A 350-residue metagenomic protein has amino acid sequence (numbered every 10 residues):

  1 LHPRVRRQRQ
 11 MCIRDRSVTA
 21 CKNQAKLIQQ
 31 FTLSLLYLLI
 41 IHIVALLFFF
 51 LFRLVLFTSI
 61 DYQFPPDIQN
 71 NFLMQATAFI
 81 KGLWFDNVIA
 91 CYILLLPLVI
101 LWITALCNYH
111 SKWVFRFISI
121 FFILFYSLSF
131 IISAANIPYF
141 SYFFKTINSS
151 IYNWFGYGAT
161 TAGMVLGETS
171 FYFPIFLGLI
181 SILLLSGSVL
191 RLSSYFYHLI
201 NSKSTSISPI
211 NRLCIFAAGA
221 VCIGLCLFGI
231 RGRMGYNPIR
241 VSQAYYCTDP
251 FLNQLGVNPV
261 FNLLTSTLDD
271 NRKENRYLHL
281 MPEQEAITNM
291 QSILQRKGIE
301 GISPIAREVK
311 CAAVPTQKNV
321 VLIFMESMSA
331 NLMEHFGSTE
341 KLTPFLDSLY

Functional and structural regions predicted by a protein language model:
L1-D15: Single conserved hydrophobic/aromatic residue that forms the stacking wall/gate of nucleotide- or nucleobase-binding
H2, Q69, T339: Flexible, glycine- and charge-enriched loops at secondary-structure boundaries
R4, P65, V114, I302-E308: Short, motif-level signal for alpha-helix interfacial/capping segments enriched in acidic residues and aromatics/proline
T19-C21, I28-R276: Transmembrane and membrane-interface helices of multi-pass, inner-membrane envelope-modifying transferases
G232-Y350: Soluble catalytic regions of membrane-associated enzymes that act on cell-envelope and secretory-pathway components
